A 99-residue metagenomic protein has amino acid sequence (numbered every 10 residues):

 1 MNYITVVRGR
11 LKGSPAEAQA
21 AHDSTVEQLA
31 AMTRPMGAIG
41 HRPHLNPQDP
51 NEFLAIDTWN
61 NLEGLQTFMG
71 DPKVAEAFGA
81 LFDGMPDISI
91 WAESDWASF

Functional and structural regions predicted by a protein language model:
M1-G70, G84-F99: Short S/T/G/P-rich N-terminal loop/turn motif that feeds into the first structured element of a domain
E76-L81: Helix-adjacent hinge/juxtasegments
